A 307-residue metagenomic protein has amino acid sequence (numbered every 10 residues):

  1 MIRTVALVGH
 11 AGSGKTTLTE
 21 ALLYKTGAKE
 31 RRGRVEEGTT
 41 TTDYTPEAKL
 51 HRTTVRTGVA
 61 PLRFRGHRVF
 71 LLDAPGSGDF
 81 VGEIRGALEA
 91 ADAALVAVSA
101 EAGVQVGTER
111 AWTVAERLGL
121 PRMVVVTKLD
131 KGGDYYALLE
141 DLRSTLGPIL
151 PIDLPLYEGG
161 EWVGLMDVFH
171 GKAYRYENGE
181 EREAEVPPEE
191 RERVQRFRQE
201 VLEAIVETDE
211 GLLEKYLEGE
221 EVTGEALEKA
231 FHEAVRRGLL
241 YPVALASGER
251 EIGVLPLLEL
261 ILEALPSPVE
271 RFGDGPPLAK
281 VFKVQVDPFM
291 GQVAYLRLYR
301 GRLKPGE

Functional and structural regions predicted by a protein language model:
M1-E307: Structural and coupling elements of P-loop NTPases
